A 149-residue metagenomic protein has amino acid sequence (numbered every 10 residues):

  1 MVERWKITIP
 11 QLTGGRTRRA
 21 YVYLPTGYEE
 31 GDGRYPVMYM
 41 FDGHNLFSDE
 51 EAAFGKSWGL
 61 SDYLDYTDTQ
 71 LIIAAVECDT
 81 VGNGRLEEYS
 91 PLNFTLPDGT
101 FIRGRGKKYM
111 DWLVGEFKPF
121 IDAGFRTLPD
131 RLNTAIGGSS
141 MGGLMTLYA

Functional and structural regions predicted by a protein language model:
M1-A149: Non-catalytic cap/lid and distal C-terminal segments of serine-dependent acyl enzymes
